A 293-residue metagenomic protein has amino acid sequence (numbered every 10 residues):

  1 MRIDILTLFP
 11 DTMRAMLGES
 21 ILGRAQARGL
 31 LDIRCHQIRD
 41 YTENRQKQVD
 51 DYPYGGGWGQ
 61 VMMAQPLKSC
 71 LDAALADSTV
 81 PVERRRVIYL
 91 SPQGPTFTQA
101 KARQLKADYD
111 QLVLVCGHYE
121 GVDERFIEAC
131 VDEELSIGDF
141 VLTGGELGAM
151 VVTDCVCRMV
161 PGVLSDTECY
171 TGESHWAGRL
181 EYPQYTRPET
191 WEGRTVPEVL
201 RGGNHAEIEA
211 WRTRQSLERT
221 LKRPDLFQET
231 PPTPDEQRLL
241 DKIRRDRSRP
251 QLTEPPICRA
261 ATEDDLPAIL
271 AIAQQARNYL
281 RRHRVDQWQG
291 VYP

Functional and structural regions predicted by a protein language model:
M1, P188-P255: SAM-dependent methyltransferases
M1-D4, R85, P256-I257: Extreme N-terminal starter segment of soluble prokaryotic enzymes
M1-D77, E207-L221, D225-Q228: N-terminal nucleotide/polyanion-binding subdomain common to many enzyme families
M63-H118, P161: S-adenosyl-L-methionine/SAH cofactor-binding core of RNA-modifying enzymes
V122, F126-E173: Structured adenosyl-cofactor binding patch, chiefly the S-adenosyl-L-methionine
L147, M159-V199: Internal, active-site/partner-interface "lid" segment
I257-A271: A short beta-loop-alpha structural element at the N-terminal edge of CoA-dependent acyl/N-acetyltransferase catalytic
L270, Q274-P293: Conserved GNAT-fold acetyl-CoA-binding loop/helix
